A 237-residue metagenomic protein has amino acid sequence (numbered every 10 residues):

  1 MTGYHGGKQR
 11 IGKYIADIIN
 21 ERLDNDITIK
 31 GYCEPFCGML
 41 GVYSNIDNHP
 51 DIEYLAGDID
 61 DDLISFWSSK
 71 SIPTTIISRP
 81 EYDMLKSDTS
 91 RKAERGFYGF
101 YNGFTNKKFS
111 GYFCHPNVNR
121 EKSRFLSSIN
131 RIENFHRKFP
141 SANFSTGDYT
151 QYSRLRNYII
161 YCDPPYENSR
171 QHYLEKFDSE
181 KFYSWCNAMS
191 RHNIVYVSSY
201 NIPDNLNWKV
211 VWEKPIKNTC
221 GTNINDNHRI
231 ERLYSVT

Functional and structural regions predicted by a protein language model:
M1-S44, H49: S-adenosyl-L-methionine
M1-Y4, N168-K176: Glycine-rich phosphate-binding "P-loop"
N20-D24, Q151-N157: Short amphipathic alpha-helix with an adjacent loop that forms part of the alpha/beta core around
Y32-I46, A56-D61, Y101-F104, T146-Y149 (+2 more regions): Conserved proline-anchored active-site loop of SAM-dependent methyltransferases that bridges a beta-strand
C37-G41, N130-R131, S198-P203: Short, polar loop motifs at secondary-structure junctions
D51-L55, I72-P73, N157-I160, N205-T219: Active-site regions of enzymes building and remodeling cell-envelope glycoconjugates
I52-T146, T150: Class I S-adenosyl-L-methionine-dependent methyltransferase module
L174-T237: Long, positively charged, glycine-interspersed low-complexity recognition regions
